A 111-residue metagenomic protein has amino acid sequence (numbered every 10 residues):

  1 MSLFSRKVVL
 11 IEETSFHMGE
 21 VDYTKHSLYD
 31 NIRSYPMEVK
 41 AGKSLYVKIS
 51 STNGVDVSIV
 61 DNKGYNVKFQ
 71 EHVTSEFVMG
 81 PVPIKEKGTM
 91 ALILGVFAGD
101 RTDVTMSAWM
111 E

Functional and structural regions predicted by a protein language model:
M1-E13: Predominantly extracellular/luminal regions of secreted and cell-surface proteins, especially disulfide-bonded
L10-S27, S50-G80: Surface-exposed beta-strand/loop patches in noncatalytic accessory domains and peripheral targeting/linker segments
E20-K40, S44: Non-catalytic, beta-strand-enriched accessory regions in extracellular/secretory proteins and membrane protein
I32, G42, T52, R101-D103: A general secondary-structure signal for short beta-strands and their flanking turns/coil in non-transmembrane regions
P36-S51, V57, M90-V96: Hydrophobic beta-strand segments within beta-rich accessory/binding domains
E38, I59-K63, M110: Residue-level signal for short segments within beta-strands and strand-turn junctions of well-structured beta-sheet
V55-D56, A98-E111: Edge beta-strands of jelly-roll/beta-sandwich modules across compartments, strongly enriched in secreted/luminal
G64-D103: Noncatalytic accessory or regulatory domains flanking protease catalytic cores in secreted, cell-surface, and selected
